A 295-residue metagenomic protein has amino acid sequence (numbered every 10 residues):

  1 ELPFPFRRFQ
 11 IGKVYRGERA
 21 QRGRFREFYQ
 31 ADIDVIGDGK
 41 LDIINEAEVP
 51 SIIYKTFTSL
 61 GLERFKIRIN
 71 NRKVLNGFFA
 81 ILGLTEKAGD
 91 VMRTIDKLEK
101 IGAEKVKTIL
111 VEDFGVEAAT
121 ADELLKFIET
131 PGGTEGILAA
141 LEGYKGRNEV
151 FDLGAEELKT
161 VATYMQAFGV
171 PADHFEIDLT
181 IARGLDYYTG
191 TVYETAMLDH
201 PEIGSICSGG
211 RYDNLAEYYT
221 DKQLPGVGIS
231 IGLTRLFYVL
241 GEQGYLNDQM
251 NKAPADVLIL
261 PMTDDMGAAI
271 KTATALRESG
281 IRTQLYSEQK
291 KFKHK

Functional and structural regions predicted by a protein language model:
E1-E63, K73, K107-K295: Positively charged, Gly/Ser-enriched RNA/tRNA-binding surfaces
I67-F78, G83: Glycine-rich, mobile lid/loop segments that gate access to catalytic sites or pores
I67-N70, L98-E104, L153: Short acidic alpha-helix initiation/capping motifs at coil-to-helix transition points, especially at protein N-termini
R68, L84, E99, F114-E117 (+1 more regions): Intrinsic-disorder-associated interaction segments
F79, G83-G89, G267-A268, S279: Acidic, Ser/Thr-rich low-complexity intrinsically disordered segments
G83-V111, M197-D199: Acidic, His- and aromatic-enriched active-site or binding-groove loops in soluble protein domains that engage sugars
